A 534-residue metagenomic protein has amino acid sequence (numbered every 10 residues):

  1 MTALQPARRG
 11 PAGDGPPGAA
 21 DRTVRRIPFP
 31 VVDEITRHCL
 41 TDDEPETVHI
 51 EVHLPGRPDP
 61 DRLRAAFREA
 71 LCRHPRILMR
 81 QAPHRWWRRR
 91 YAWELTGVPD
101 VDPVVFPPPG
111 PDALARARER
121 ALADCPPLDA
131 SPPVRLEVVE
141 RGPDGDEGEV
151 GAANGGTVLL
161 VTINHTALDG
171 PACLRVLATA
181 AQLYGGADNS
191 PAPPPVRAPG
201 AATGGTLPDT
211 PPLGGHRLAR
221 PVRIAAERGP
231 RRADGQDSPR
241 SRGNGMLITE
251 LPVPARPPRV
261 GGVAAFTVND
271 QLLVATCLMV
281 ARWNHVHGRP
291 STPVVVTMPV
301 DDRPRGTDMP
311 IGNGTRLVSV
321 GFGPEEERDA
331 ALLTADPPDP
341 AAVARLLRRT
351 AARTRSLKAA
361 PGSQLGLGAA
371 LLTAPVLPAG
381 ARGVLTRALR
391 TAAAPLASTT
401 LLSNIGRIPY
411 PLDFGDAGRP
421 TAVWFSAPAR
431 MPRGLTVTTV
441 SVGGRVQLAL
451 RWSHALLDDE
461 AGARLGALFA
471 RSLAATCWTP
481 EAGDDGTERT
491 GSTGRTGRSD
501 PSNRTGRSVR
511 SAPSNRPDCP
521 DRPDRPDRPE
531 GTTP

Functional and structural regions predicted by a protein language model:
M1-P208, T267-T292, D413-G486, E530-P534: Non-catalytic N-terminal regions of enzymes
G142, V300-D302, P324, N404-I408 (+2 more regions): A broadly conserved detector of short glycine/acidic/proline-rich loop/turn motifs that flank catalytic sites and bind
T203-D234, L367-L389: Charged, glycine/proline-rich intrinsically disordered loops and linkers
D209-F266: Flexible, P/S/T/G-rich "lid" or insertion loops adjacent to the active sites of thioester-utilizing
A233-G245, E250-V253, A393, T400-G406 (+3 more regions): Short linear elements at protein peripheries
M246-L333: Long, internal scaffold/assembly segments composed of regular secondary structure
N313-I408: Helical lid/core segments from catalytic subdomains that handle acyl or acyl-like groups
D485-E530: Acidic, glycine-centered low-complexity repeats within long intrinsically disordered regions
